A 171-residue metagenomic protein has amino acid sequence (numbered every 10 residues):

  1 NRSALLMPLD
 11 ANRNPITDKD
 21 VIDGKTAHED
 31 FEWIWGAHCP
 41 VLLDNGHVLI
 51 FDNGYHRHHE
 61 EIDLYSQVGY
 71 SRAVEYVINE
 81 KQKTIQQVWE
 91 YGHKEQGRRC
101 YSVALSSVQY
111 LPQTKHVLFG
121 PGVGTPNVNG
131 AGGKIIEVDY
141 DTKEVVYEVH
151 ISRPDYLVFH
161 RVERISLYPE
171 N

Functional and structural regions predicted by a protein language model:
N1-N171: Histidine-/acidic-rich catalytic cores in large beta-rich domains
